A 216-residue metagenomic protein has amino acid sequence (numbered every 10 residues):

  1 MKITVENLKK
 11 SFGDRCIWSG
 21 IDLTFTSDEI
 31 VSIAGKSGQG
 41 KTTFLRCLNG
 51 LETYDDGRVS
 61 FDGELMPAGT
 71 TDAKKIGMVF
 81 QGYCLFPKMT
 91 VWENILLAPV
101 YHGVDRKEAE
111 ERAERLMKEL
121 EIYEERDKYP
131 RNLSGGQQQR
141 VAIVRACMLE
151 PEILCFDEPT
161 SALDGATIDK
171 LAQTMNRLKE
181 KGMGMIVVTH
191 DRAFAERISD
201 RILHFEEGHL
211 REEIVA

Functional and structural regions predicted by a protein language model:
I3, W18-G20: Conserved structural motif at the start of ABC-family nucleotide-binding domains
A34-K36: The feature captures the beta-strand-to-loop junction immediately N-terminal to the Walker
N49: Helix-to-loop junction immediately C-terminal to a conserved catalytic motif
K107-E124: Conserved ABC ATPase "signature" region
Y129-L133, Q137: Conserved ABC ATPase signature
M148-E152: A short, proline-enriched helix->beta-strand linker immediately N-terminal to the Walker B motif in ABC-type P-loop
L154-D157: Catalytic Walker B motif of ABC-type/P-loop ATPase nucleotide-binding domains
